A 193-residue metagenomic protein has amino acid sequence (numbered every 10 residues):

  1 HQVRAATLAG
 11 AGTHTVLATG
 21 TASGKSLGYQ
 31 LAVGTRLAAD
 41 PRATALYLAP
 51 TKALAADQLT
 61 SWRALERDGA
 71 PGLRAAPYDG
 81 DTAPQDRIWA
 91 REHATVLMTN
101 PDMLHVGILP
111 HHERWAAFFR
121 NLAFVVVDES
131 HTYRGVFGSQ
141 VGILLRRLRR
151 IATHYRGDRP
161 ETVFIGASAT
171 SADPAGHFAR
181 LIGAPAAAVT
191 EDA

Functional and structural regions predicted by a protein language model:
H1-R150, I165-A167, H177-L181, A187-A193: Conserved P-loop/Walker A NTP-binding site and adjacent catalytic elements of P-loop NTPases
D158-I165: Interdomain boundary/hinge elements
A172-P174: Canonical AAA+ ATPase core
